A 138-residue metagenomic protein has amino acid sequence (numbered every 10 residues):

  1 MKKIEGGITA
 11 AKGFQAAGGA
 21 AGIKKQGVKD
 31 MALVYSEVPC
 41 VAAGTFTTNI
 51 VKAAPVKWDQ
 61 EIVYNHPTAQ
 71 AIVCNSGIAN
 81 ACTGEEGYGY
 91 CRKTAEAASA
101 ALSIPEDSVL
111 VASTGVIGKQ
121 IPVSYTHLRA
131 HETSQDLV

Functional and structural regions predicted by a protein language model:
M1-F46: N-terminal amphipathic/basic leader segments beginning at the initiator methionine
G27-D30, K52-A53, H66-A71, I104-S108: Short coil/turn connectors at secondary-structure junctions
V34-A69: Active-site-flanking structural segment that lines cofactor/substrate pockets
Q70-G77, S108-T114: Glycine- and acidic-rich phosphate- and metal-coordinating loops
V73-L102: Alpha-helical support elements that line or immediately flank enzyme active sites and cofactor-binding pockets
A97, A101, G115-Q120: Hydrophobic alpha-helical hairpins/lids featuring a short glycine-rich hinge
T126-T133: Conserved small/polar residues in nucleotide/adenosyl-binding loops
